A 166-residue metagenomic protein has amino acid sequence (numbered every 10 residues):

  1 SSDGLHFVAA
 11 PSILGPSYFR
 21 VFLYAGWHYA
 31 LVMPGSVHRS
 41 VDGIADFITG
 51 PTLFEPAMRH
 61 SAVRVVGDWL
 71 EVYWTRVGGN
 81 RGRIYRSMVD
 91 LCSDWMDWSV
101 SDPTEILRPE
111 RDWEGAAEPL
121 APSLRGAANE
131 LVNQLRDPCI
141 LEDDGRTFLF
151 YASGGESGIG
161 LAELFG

Functional and structural regions predicted by a protein language model:
S1-G166: Carbohydrate-active catalytic/glycan-binding domains of CAZyme proteins, especially the secreted or lumenal ectodomains
